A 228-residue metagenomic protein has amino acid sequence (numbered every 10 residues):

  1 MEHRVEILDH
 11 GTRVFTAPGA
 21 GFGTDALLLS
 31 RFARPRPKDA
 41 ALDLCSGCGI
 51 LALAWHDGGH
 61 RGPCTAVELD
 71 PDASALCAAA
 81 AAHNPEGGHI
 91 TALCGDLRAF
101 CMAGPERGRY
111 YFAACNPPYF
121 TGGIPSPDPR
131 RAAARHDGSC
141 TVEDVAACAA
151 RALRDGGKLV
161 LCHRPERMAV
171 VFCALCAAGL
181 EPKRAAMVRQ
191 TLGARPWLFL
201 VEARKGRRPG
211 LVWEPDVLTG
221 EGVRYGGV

Functional and structural regions predicted by a protein language model:
M1-P35: Class I SAM-dependent transferase core
R13, P63, H89-T91, E181-R184: Conserved beta-strand segments of alpha/beta enzyme cores
T16, C94-G95, H163, A186: Short loop/edge segments at beta-strand edges and connector loops that shape dinucleotide/nucleotide cofactor-binding
A20, Y119, G206-P209: Active-site/binding-pocket entry motifs
F22, C140-P196: Conserved Class I SAM-dependent methyltransferase catalytic core
L28-P127: Conserved SAM/SAH cofactor-binding pocket of Class I
P117-D144, C148: Mobile active-site "lid"/loop adjacent to the S-adenosyl-L-methionine
G193-V228: SAM/dcSAM-binding transferase cores
